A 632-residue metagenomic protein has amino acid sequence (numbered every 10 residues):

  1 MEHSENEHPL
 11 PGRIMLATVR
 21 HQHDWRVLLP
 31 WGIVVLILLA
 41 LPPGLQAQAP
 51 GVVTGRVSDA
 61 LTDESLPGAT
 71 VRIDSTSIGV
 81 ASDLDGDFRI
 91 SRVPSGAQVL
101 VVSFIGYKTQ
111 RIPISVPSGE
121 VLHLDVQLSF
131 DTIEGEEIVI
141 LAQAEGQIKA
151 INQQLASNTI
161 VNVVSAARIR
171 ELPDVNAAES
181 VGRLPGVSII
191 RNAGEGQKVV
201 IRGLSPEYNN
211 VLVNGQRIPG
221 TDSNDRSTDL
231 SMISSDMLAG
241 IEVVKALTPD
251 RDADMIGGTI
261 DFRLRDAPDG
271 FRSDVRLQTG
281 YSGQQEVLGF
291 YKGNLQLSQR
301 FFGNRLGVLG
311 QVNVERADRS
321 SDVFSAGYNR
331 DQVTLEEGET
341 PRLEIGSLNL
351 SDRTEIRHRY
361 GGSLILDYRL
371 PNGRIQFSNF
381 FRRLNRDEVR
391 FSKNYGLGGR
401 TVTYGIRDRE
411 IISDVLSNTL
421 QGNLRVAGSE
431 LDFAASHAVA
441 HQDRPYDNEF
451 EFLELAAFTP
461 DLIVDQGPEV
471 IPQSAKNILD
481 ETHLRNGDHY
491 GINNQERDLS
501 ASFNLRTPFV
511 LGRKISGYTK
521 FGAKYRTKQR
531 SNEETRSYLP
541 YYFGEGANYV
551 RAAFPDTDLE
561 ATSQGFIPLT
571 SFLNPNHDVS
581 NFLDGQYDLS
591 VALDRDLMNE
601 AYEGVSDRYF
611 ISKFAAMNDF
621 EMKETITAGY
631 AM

Functional and structural regions predicted by a protein language model:
R56-D74, S103-Y107, P117, V121-R170 (+1 more regions): Short, acidic, small-residue-rich periplasmic hinge/interaction motif at the N-terminus of Gram-negative outer-membrane
T76-D87: Short, acidic Ser/Thr/Gly-rich low-complexity loop/linker segments typical of extracellular and cell-surface proteins
R89-R92, R217-K245: Short acidic/polar hinge/loop motifs at secondary-structure boundaries that mediate gating or recognition
S91, A178-R217: Extracytoplasmic beta-strand/coil segments of soluble accessory domains associated with Gram-negative outer-membrane
L122-V126, A177-S180, Q197-V200, L212 (+4 more regions): N-terminal periplasmic accessory domains that precede and gate Gram-negative outer-membrane beta-barrel machines
A267-R272, F302-L306, P371-N372, A427-E430 (+2 more regions): Short loop/turn motifs that connect adjacent beta-strands in outer-membrane beta-barrel proteins
E286-R390, R407-Q421: Transmembrane beta-barrel wall of Gram-negative outer-membrane proteins
E339-I345, T459-N486, Y538, E545-D619: Flexible glycine-rich, low-complexity coil/linker segments exposed to the extracellular/periplasmic environment
